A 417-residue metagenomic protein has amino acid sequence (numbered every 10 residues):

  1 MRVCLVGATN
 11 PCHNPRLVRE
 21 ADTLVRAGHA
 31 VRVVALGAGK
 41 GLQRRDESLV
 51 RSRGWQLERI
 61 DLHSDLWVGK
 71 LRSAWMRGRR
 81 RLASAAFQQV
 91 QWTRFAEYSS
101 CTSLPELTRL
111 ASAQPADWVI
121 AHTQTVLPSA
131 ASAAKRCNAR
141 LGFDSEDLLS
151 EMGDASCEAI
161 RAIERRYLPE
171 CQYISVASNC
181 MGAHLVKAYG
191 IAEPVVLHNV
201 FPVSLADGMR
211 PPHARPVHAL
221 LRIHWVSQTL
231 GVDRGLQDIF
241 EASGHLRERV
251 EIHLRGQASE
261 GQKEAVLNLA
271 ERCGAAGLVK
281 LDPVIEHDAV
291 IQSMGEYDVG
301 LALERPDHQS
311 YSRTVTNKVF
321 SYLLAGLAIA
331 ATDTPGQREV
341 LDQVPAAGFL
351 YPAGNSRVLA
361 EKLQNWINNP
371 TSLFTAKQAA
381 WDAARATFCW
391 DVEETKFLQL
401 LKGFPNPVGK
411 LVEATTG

Functional and structural regions predicted by a protein language model:
C4, A214-S243, H253: Conserved donor-binding/catalytic core segment of Leloir-type glycosyltransferases
D22, R26-A27, A96-S112, P128 (+4 more regions): Membrane-proximal helix-turn-helix segments that form the acceptor-binding/catalytic region of lipid-linked
C180, V200: Carbohydrate-associated surface elements
H253, E264-Q292, V299: Nucleotide-activated donor-binding/catalytic signature segment of Leloir-type glycosyltransferases, i.e., the conserved
V299-A302, S321-L324, A328-A331: Short hydrophobic beta-strand element within catalytic cores of glycosyltransferases and related nucleotide-activated
Q343-S356, N365-T371: Conserved acidic donor-binding segment of nucleotide-sugar-dependent glycosyltransferases
V358, N365, S372-T387: A short, well-ordered alpha-helix in the C-terminal region of glycosyltransferases
N365, W390-G417: C-terminal alpha-helical cap of glycosyltransferases
